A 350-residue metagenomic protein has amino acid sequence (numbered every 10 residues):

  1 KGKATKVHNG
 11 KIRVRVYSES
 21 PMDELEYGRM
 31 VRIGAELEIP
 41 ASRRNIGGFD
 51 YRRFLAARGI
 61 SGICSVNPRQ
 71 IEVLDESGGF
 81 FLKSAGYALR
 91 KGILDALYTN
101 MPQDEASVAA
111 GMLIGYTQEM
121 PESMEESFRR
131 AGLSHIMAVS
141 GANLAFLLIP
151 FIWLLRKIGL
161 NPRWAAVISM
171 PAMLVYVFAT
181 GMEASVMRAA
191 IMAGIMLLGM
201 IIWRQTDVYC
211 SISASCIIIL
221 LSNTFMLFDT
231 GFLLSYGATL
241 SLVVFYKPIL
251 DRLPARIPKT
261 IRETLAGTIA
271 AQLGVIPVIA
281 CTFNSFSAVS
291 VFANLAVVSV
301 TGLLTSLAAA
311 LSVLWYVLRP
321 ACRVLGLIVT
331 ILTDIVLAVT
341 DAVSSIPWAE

Functional and structural regions predicted by a protein language model:
K1-H135: Membrane-interface helix/helix-cap signal primarily in integral membrane proteins
G59, S84, A88, G92 (+10 more regions): Generic alpha-helical secondary structure signal
C64, Y116, M120-V291: Hydrophobic alpha-helical transmembrane segments in multi-pass membrane proteins
R90, L94, A109, R129 (+5 more regions): Hydrophobic face of alpha-helices
G92-T99, W153, L197, A338 (+1 more regions): Solvent-exposed, charged/polar functional surfaces in cytosolic regulatory/catalytic domains
M101-E105, A184, D207-Y209, L227 (+1 more regions): Proline-centered turn/helix-capping motifs that create local helix->coil transitions or kinks
G111, G115, M170, I328-I331: Short acidic/histidine-centered micro-motifs embedded in hydrophobic/aromatic stretches that mark compact functional
S241-W348: Alpha-helical transmembrane segments of multi-pass integral membrane proteins
